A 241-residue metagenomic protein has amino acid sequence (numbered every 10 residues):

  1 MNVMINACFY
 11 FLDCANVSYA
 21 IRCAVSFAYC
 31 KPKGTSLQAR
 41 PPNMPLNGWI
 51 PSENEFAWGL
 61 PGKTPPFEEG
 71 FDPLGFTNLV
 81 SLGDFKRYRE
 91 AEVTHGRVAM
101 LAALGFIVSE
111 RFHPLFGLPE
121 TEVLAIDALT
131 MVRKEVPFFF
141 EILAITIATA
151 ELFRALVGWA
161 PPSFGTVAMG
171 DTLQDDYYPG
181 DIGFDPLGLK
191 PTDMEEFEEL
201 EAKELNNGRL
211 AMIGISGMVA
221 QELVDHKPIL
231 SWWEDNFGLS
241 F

Functional and structural regions predicted by a protein language model:
M1: Active-site or metal-binding loop neighborhoods of secreted/extracellular toxin and effector enzymes
N6, D13-F241: Alpha-helical transmembrane segments and their helix-helix packing motifs
